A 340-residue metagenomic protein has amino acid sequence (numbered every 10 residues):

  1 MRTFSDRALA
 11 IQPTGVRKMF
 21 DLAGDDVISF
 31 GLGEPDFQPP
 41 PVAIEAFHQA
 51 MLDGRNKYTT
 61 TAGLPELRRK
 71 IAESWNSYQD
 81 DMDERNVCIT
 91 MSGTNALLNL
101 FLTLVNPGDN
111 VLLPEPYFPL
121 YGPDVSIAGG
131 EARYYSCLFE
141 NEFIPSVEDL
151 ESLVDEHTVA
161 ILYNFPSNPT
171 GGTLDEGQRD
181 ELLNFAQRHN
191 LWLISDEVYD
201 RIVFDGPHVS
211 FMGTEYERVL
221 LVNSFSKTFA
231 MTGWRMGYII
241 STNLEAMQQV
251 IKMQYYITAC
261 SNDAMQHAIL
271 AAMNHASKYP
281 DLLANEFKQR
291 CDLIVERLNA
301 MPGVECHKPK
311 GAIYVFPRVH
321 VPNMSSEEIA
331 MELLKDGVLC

Functional and structural regions predicted by a protein language model:
R2-F4, L9-A10, F20-A23, V27-I28 (+3 more regions): PLP-dependent class I/II
G54-Y58: A short acidic, glycine-rich active-site loop that binds or catalyzes chemistry on phosphate/adenosine moieties
A62-G63: Short beta-strand to alpha-helix junction loop
